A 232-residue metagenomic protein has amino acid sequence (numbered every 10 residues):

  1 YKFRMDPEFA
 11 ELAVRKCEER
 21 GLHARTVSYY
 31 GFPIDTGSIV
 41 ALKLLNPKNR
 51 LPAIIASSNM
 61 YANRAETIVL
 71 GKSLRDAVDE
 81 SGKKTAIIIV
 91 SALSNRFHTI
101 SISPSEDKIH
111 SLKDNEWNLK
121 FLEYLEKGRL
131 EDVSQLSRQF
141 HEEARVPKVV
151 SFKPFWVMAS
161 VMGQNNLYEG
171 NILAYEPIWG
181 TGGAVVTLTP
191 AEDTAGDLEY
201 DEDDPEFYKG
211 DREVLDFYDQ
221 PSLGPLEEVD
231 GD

Functional and structural regions predicted by a protein language model:
Y1-V69, I100-G231: Flexible, D/E/H-enriched segments
L12, L70-L74, V90: Short, hydrophobic/aromatic alpha-helical segments in well-folded domains
A56, K83-L93: Beta-strand elements within well-structured catalytic alpha/beta cores of enzymes that handle phosphate/sulfate esters
K72-S81, T85: Non-transmembrane, aqueous-exposed alpha-helical and coiled segments at domain scale
L93-T99: A structural signal for small-residue-enriched, beta-sheet-centric alpha/beta enzyme cores and oligomeric scaffold folds
